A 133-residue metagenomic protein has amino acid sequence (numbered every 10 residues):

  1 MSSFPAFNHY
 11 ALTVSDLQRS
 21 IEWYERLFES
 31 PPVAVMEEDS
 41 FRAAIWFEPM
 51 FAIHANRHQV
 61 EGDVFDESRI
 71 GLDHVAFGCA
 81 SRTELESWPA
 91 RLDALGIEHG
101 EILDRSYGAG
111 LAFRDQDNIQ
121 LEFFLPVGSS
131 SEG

Functional and structural regions predicted by a protein language model:
M1-I21, L72-F77, S129-G133: N-terminal beta-strand motif that seeds the catalytic metal site of vicinal oxygen chelate
S2, A11-A52: Core segments of cupin and vicinal oxygen chelate
S2-S3, P89-G133: Vicinal oxygen chelate
R19-I21, R82-S87: Short, conserved charged micro-motifs
R42-I45, D73, A109-L111: Short beta-strand micro-motifs in enzyme catalytic cores
E48, R69-L72: Short connector loops at helix/strand junctions that flank enzyme active sites, especially segments positioning acidic
Q59-F65: Short beta-strand/turn micro-motifs at beta-sheet edges
